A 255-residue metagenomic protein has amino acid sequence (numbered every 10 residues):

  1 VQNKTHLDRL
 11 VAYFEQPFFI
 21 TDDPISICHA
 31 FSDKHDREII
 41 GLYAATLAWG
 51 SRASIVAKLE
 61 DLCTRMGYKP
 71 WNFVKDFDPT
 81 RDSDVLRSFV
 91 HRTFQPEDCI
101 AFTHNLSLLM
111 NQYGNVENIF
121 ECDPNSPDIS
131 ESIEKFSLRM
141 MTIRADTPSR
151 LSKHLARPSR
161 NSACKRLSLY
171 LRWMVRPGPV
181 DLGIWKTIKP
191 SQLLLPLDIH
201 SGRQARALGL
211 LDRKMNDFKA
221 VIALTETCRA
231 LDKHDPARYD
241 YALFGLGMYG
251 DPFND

Functional and structural regions predicted by a protein language model:
V1-D255: HhH-family (HhH-GPD) DNA N-glycosylase catalytic core used in base-excision repair
